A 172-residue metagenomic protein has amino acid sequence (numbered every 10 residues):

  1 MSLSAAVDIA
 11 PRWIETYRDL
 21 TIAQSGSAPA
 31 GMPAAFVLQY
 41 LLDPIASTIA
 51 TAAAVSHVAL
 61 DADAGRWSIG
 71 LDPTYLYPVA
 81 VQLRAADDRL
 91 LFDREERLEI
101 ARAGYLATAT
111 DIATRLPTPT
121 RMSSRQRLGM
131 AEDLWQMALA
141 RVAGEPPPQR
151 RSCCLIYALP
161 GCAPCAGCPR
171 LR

Functional and structural regions predicted by a protein language model:
S2-P148: Hydrophobic, aromatic-lined core segments that form the binding pocket/scaffold for planar heteroaromatic ligands
R151-R172: Local cysteine-cluster metal-coordination motifs and their immediate loop/turn environment, predominantly Fe-S cluster
